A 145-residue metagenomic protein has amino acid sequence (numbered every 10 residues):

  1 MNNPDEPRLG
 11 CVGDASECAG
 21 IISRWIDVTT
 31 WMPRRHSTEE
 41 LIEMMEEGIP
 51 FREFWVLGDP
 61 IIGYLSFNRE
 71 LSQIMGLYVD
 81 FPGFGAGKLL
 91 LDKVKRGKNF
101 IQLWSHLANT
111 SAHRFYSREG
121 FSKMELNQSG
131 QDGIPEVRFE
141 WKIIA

Functional and structural regions predicted by a protein language model:
P4-G20: A short beta-loop-alpha structural element at the N-terminal edge of CoA-dependent acyl/N-acetyltransferase catalytic
A15-M45, P50: Conserved GNAT-fold acetyl-CoA-binding loop/helix
V56-R69, Q73-Y78: Conserved beta-strand in the GNAT
I74-G85, S105-H106: A short, internal acetyl-CoA/4′-phosphopantetheine-binding micro-motif in the GNAT/acyltransferase core
G83-R96, R114, R118: Conserved acetyl-CoA-binding loop-helix of GNAT-fold acetyltransferases
R96-N109: Conserved GNAT acetyl-CoA-binding A-motif
W104-H106, S122-R138: Conserved catalytic-core motifs of GNAT/GCN5-like acyltransferases
